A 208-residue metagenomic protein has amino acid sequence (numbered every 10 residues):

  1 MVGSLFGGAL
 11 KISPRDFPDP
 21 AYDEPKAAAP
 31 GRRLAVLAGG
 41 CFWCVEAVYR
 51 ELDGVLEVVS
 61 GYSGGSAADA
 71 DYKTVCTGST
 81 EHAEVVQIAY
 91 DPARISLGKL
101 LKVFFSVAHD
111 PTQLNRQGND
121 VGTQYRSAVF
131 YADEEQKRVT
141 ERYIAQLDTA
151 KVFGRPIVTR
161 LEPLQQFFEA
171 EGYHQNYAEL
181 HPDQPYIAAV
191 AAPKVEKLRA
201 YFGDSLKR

Functional and structural regions predicted by a protein language model:
M1-R208: Flexible coil/turn and secondary-structure edge motifs
